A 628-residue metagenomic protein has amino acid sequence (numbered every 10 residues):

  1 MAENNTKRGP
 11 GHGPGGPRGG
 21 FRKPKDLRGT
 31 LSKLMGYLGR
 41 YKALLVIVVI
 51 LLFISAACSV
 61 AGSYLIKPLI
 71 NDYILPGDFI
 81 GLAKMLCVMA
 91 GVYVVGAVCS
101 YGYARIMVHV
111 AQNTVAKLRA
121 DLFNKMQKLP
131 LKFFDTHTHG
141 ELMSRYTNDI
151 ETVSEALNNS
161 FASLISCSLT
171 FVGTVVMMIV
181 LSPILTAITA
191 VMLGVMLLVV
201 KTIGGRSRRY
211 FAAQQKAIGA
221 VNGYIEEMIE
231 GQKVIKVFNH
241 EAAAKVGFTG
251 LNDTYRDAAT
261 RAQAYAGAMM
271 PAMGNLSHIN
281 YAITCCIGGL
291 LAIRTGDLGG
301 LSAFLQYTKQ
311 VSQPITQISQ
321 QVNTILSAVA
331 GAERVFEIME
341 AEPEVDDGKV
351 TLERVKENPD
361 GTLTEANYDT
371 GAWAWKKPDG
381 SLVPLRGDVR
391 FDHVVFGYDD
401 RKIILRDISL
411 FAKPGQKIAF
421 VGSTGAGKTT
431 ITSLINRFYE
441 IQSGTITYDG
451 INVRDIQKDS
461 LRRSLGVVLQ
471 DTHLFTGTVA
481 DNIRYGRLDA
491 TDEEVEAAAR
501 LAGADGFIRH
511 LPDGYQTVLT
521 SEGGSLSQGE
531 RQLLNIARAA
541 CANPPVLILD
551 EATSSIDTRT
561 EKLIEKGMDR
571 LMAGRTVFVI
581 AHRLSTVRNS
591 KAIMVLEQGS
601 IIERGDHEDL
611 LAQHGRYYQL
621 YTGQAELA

Functional and structural regions predicted by a protein language model:
M1-S59, I74-V88, Y103-M107, A111 (+9 more regions): Membrane-integrated ABC transporters
G19-L27, I50-L51, C58-N71, F79 (+14 more regions): Juxtamembrane helix-loop junctions of ABC transporter transmembrane domains
L27, L31, M35, V46-I47 (+13 more regions): Alpha-helical membrane-protein architecture signal
R40, L44-I54, V88-V98, N159-A213 (+2 more regions): Transmembrane helices of ABC transporter permease
D78-I80, K84, M177-V191, R261-E333 (+2 more regions): Helix-loop-helix
L122, M126, I235, V335 (+1 more regions): Helix-loop junctions and hydrophobic alpha-helical segments within the transmembrane domains of large membrane
L131-K132, N148-L157, F161, I165 (+7 more regions): An intracellular "coupling" helix at the cytosolic face of ABC transporter transmembrane type-1 domains
V355-A628: ABC-type nucleotide-binding domain
